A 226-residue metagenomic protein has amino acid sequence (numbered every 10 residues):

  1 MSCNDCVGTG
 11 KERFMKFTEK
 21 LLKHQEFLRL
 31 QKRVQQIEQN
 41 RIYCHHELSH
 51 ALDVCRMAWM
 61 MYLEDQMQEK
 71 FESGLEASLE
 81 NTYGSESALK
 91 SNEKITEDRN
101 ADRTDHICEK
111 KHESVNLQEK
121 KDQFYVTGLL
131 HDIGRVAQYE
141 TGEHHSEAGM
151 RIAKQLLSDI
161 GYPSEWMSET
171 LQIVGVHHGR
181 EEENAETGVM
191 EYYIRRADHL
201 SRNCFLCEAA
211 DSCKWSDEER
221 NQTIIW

Functional and structural regions predicted by a protein language model:
S2-E26, E38-L75, Y83, K94-K120 (+4 more regions): Divalent metal-dependent phosphate-bond-processing catalytic cores, especially two-metal-ion Mg2+/Mn2+ enzymes that act
Q31-I37: Short, basic/glycine-rich phosphate-binding loops at helix/coil junctions that contact nucleotide phosphates
S85-S87, S91: Intrinsically disordered, low-complexity serine/threonine-rich segments
F124, G128: Short alpha-helical catalytic segment bearing the HExxH-like zincin motif of zinc-dependent metalloproteases
D132-G134: Histidine-centered catalytic micro-motifs
